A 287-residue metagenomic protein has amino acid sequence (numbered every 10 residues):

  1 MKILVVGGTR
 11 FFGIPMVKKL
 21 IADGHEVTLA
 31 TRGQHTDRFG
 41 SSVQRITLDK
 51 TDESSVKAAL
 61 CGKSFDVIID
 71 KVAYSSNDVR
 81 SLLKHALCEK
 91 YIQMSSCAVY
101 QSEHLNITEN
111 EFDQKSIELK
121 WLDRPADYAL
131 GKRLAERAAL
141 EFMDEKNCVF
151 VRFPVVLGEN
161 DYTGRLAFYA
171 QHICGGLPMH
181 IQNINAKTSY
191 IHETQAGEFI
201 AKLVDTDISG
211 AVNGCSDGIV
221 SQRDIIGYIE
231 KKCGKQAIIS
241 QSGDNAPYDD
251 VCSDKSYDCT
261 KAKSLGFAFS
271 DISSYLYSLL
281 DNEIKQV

Functional and structural regions predicted by a protein language model:
I3-D23: N-terminal Rossmann NAD(P)H-binding glycine-rich loop of SDR-like oxidoreductase domains
Q34-Q93, V99: NAD(P)H-binding glycine-rich loop region in Rossmannoid oxidoreductase-like domains and their noncatalytic homologs
S95, E136-E159: Conserved beta-loop-beta element that borders a ligand/cofactor-binding pocket
C97-A126, R137, E141-D144: Active-site "gating" loop of Rossmann-like NAD(P)-dependent oxidoreductase/epimerase domains
P125, P154-T163, N183-T194: Glycine-rich "substrate-gating" loop/helix at the edge of Rossmann-like oxidoreductase active sites
A170-H180, N185-S216: Alpha-helical substrate-binding/gating segment
F199-S253: Mid/C-terminal beta-alpha module of Rossmann-like enzyme folds, strongest in SDR-family dehydrogenases/epimerases
C252-V287: C-terminal amphipathic/interface module of NAD(P)-dependent oxidoreductases and related NAD-binding regulators
